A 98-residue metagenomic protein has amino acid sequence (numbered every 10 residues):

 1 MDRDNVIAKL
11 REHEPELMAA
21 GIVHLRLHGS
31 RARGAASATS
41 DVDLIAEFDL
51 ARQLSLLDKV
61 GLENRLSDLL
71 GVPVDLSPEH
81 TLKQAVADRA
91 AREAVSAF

Functional and structural regions predicted by a protein language model:
M1-H24, A32-G34, A38, D49-F98: Catalytic core of pol beta-like nucleotidyltransferases
S40-V42: Change "...and in nucleic-acid phosphodiester-cleaving endonucleases..." to "...and in nucleic-acid processing enzymes
I45-E47: Short hydrophobic/aromatic beta-strand micro-patches that form the beta-sheet surface supporting nucleotide- or nucleic
